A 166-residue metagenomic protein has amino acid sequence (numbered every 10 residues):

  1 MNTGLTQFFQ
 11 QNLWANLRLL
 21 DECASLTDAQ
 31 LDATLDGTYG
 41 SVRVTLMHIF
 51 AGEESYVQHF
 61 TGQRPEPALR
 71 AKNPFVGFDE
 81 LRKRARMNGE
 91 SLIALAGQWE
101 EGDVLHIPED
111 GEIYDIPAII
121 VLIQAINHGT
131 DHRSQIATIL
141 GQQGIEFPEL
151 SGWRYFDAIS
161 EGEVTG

Functional and structural regions predicted by a protein language model:
G4-F8, F78-D79: Active-site rim elements
T6-D21, S25-A71, D110-G166: Short, contiguous alpha-helical
Q63-G102: Helix-adjacent hinge/juxtasegments
